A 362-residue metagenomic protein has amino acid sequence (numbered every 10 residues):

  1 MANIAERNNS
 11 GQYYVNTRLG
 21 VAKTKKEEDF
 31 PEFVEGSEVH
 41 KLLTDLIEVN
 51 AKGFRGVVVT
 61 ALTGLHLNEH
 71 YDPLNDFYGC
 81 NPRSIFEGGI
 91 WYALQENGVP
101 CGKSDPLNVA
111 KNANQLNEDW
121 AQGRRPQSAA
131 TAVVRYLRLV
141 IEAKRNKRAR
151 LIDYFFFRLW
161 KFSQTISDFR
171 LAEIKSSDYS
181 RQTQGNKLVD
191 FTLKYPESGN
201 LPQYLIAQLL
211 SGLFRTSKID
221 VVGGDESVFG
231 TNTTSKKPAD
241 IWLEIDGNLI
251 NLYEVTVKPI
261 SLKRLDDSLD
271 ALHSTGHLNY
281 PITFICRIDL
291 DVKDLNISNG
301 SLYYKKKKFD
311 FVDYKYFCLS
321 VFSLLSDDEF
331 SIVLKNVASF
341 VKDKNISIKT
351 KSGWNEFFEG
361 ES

Functional and structural regions predicted by a protein language model:
M1-R138: Terminal, charged accessory segments of proteins
A2-G53, R135-Y204: Interdomain/boundary linker segments immediately adjacent to catalytic/signaling cores
Y14-N16, G88-Y92, L107-A113, L159-D168 (+3 more regions): Short, mixed-charge, low-aromatic patches
F77-N81, D153-Y154, S268-L269: "Short basic amphipathic alpha-helical interaction patches in structured regions
N81, S180-R181, S261-K263: A diffuse structural propensity rather than consistent per-protein peaks
D119-P126, T192-N200, K258: Short, charged/polar micro-motifs that form catalytic or ligand-binding hotspots
A121-R124, A143, S176, S198 (+2 more regions): A general boundary/transition motif marking the beginning of the first structured unit of a protein
Y204-S362: Catalytic core segments in nucleotide and nucleic-acid processing enzymes
